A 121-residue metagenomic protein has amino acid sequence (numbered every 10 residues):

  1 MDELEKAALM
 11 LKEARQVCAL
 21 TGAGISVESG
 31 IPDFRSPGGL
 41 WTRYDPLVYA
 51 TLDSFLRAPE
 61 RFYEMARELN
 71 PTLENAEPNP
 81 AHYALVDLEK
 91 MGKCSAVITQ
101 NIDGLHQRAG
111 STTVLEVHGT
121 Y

Functional and structural regions predicted by a protein language model:
M1-Y121: Conserved catalytic core of sirtuin-type NAD+-dependent deacylases
